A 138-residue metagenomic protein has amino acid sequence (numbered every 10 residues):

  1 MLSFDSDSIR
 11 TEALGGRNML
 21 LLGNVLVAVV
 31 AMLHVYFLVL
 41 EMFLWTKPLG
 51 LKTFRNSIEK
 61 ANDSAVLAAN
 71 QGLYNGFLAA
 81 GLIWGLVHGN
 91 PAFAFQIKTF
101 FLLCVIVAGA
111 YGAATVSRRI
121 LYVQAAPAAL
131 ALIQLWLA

Functional and structural regions predicted by a protein language model:
D5-N18: Short, Lys/Arg-enriched N-terminal segments with co-localized hydrophobic residues within the first ~10-30 amino acids
N18-L21, E59-N62, V66-A69, G89-Q96 (+1 more regions): Juxtamembrane loop-transmembrane helix junctions in multi-pass integral membrane proteins, especially the extracellular
G23-F43: N-terminal signal-anchor transmembrane alpha helix
M42-G50, N90, S117, L121 (+1 more regions): Transmembrane helix-loop junctions in multipass membrane proteins, especially transporters and channels
M42-S64: Cytosolic, membrane-interface loops and tails of multi-pass inner-membrane proteins
G72-I83: Core segments of transmembrane alpha-helices that mediate helix-helix packing or line hydrophobic substrate/ligand
W84-A110, A114-A126: Transmembrane helix-loop-helix
P127-A138: Small-residue-rich segments of transmembrane alpha-helices in multi-pass membrane proteins, especially helix faces
